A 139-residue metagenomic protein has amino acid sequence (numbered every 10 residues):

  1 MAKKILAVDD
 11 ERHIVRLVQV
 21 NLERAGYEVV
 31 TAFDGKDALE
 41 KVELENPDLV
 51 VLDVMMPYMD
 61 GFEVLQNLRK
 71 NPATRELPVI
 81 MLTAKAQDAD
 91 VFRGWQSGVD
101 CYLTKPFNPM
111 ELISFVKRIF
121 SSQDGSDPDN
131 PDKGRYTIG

Functional and structural regions predicted by a protein language model:
R16-R24: Charged docking surfaces used in two-component/phosphorelay signaling
T31-L49: Acidic, metal-coordinating helix/loop segments flanking the phosphotransfer/catalytic sites of two-component signaling
M56: Receiver (REC) domain active-site loop signature in two-component systems and cognate sites in sensor histidine kinases
F107-K117, P128: C-terminal output helix
Q123-G139: CheY-like receiver
